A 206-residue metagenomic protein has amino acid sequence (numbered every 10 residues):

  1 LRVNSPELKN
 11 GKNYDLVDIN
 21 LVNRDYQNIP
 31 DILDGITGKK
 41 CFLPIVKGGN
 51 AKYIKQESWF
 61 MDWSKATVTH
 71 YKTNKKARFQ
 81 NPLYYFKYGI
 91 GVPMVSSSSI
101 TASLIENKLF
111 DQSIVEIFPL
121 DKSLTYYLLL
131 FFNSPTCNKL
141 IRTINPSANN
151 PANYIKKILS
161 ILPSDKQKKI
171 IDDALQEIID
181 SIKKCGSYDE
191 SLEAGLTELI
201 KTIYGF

Functional and structural regions predicted by a protein language model:
L1-K169: Polybasic, glycine- and aromatic-enriched phosphate-binding surface used to engage nucleic acids
D18-L21, C41, S164-F206: Non-catalytic DNA-recognition/assembly elements of restriction-modification systems
